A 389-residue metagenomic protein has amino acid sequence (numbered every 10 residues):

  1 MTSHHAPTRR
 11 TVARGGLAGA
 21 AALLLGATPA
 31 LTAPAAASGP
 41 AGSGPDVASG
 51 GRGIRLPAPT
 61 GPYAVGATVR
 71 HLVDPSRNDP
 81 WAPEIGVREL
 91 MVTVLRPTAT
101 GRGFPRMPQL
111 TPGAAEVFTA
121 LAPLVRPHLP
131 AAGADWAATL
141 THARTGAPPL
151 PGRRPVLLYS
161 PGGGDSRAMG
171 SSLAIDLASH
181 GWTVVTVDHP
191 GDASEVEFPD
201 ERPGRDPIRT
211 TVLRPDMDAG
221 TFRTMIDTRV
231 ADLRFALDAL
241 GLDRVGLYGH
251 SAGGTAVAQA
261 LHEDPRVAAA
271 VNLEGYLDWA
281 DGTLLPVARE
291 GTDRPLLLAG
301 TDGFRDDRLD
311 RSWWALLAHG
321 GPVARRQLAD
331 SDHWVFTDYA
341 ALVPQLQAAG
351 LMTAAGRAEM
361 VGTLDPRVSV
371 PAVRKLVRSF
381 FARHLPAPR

Functional and structural regions predicted by a protein language model:
T2-A20: N-terminal secretory signal peptides and thylakoid transit peptides that target proteins across membranes
G26-R52: C-terminal region of N-terminal signal peptides and the immediate post-cleavage residues of exported proteins
G44-L157, A358-P366, A382: Domain-level recognition of soluble alpha/beta enzyme cores, biased toward histidine phosphatases/phosphomutases
P45-V47, R52, P57, D330-H333 (+1 more regions): Alpha/beta-hydrolase-fold serine-hydrolase catalytic core, especially in secreted/extracellular enzymes
A147-R154, Y159, G163-V196, R305-D306: Short substrate-entry loop that stabilizes the transition state in hydrolases
R202-L240: Alpha/beta-hydrolase active-site loop
D238-L285: Primarily recognizes the serine-hydrolase "nucleophile elbow" in alpha/beta-hydrolase and SGNH/GDSL folds
A269-H333: The feature captures the conserved acid-bearing segment of alpha/beta-hydrolase catalytic domains
